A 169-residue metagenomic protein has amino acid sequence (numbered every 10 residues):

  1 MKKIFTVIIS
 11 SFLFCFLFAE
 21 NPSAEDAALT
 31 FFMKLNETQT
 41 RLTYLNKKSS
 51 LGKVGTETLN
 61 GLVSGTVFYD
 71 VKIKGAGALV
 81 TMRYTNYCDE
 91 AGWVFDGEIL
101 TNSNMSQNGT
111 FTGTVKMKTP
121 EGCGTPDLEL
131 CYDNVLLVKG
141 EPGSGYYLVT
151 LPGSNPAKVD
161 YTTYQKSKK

Functional and structural regions predicted by a protein language model:
M1-I4: Positively charged n-region of N-terminal signal peptides that target proteins for export
T6-V7, L29: Short amphipathic alpha-helical "recognition" segments used for binding
V7-F16: Bacterial N-terminal signal peptides
E20-K169: Low-complexity, intrinsically disordered segments exposed to solvent
